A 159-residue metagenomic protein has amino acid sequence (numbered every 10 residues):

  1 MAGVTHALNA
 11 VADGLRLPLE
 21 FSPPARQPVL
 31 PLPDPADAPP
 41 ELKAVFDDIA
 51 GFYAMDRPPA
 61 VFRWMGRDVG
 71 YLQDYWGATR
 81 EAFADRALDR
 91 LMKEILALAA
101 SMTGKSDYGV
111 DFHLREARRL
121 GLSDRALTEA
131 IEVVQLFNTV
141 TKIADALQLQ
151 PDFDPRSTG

Functional and structural regions predicted by a protein language model:
M1-G159: Hydrophobic alpha-helical segments
